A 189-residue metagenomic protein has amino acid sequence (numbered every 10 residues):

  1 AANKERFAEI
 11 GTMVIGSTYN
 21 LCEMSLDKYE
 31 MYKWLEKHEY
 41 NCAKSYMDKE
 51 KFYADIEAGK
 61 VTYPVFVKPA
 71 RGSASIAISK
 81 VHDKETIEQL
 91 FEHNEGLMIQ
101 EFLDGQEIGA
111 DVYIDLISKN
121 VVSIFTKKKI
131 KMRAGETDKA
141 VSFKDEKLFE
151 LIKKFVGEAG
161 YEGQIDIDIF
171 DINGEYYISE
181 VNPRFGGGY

Functional and structural regions predicted by a protein language model:
A1-L26, N41-K44: A short, GP-enriched loop/loop-strand-helix hinge that lies immediately N-terminal to, or at the N-terminal rim
F7-A8, L35, V156: A generic structural signal for well-ordered alpha-helical segments
V14-T18, V67-A70, N182: Short beta-strands and strand-loop turn motifs
C22-D104, L116-S118, E146: Active-site nucleotide/adenylate-binding loops and adjacent lid/helix of ATP-dependent enzymes
A43, Y63, I76, I108-A110 (+2 more regions): Change "...and in nucleic-acid phosphodiester-cleaving endonucleases..." to "...and in nucleic-acid processing enzymes
S75, K131-G135, K139-A140, N182-Y189: Glycine-rich phosphate/pyrophosphate-binding beta-alpha loops
S79-G160, F170-D171, E175-Y177: Phosphate-binding site of ATP-dependent enzymes
D168-D171, N182: Conserved protein-kinase catalytic-loop segment immediately C-terminal to the catalytic Asp of the HRD motif
